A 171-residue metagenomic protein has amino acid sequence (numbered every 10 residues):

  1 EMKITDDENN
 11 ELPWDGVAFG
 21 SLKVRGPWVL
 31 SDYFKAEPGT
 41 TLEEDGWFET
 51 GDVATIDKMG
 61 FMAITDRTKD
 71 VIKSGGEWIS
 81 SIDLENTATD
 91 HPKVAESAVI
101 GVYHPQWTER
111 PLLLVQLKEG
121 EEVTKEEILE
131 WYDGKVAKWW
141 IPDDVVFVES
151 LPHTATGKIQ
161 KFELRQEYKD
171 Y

Functional and structural regions predicted by a protein language model:
E1-K35: Adenylate-forming AMP-binding core of the ANL superfamily, especially NRPS adenylation
T5-D6, G16, T50, I56 (+1 more regions): Hydrophobic alpha-helical segments, especially N-terminal targeting/anchoring helices
G20, G26, S31-D32, D45 (+4 more regions): AMP-binding/adenylate-forming catalytic core of the ANL superfamily
G39-T40: Short secondary-structure edge/capping micro-motifs at helix/strand boundaries
V145-V148: General small-molecule cofactor/ligand-binding pocket signal
E167-Y171: A short, polar/charged loop-to-alpha-helix boundary motif
